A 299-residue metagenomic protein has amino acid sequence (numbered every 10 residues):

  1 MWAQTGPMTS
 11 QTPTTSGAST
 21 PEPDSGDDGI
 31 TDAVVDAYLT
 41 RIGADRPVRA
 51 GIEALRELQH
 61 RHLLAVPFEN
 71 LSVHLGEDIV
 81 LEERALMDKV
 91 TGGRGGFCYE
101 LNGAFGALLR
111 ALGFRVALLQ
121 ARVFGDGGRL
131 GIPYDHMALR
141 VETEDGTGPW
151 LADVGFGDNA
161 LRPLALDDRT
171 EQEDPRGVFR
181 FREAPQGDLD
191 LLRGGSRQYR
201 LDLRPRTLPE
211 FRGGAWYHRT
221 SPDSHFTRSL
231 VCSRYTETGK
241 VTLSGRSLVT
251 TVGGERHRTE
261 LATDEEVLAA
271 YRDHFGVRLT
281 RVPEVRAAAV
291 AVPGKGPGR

Functional and structural regions predicted by a protein language model:
M1-I52, H60, A111-L112, A184-R299: N-terminal accessory/pre-domain segments preceding catalytic cores
D28-G93: Secondary-structure boundary elements
N70-E77, R84-A85, V90, R94 (+8 more regions): Solvent-exposed, flexible loop/coil residues
H74, D158, T238: Short loop/turn segments at secondary-structure transitions that flank enzyme active sites
I79-V80, G127-R129, A291-G294: Short, solvent-exposed polar/charged micro-motifs at secondary-structure junctions
G103, A107-R182: Hydrophobic/aromatic-rich core segments of domains that either
